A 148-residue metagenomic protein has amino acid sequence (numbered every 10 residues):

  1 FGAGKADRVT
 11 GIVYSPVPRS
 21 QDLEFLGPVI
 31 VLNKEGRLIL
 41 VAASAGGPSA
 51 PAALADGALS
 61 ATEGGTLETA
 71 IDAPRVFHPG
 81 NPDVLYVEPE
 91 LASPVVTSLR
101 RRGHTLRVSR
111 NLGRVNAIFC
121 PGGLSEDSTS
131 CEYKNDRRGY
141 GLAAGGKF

Functional and structural regions predicted by a protein language model:
F1-S109: Proteins synthesized as precursors that undergo proteolytic processing into mature forms
G11, R37, C120, G139-Y140: A generic signature of intrinsically disordered, low-complexity regions enriched in glycine/proline and charged/polar
P28-I30, R114-P121, A143: Short beta-strand scaffold segments in enzyme catalytic cores
L32-G36, C120-S125: Short acidic-glycine loop/turn motifs at beta-strand connectors
G113-R114, K134: Short, intrinsically disordered, charge-biased short linear motifs at domain edges
L124-F148: Low-complexity, Gly/Ser/Thr/Pro-rich intrinsically disordered linker/tail segments
